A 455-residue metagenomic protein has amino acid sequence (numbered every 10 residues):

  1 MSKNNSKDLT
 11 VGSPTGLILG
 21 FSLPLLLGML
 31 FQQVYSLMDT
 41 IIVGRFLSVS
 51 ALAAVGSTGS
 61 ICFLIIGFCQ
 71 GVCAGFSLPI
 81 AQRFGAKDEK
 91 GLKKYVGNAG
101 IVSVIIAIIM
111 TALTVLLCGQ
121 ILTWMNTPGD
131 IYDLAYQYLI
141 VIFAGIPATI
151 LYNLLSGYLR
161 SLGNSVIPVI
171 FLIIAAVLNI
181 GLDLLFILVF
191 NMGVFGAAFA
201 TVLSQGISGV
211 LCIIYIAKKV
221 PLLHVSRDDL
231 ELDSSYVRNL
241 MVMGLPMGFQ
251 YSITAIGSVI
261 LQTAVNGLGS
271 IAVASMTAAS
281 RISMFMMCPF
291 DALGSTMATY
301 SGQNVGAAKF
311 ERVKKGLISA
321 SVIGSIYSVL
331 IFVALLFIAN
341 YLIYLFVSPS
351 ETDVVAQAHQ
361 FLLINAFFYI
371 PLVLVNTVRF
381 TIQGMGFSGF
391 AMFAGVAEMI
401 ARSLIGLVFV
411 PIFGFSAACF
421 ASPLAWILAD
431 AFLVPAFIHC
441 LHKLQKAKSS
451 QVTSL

Functional and structural regions predicted by a protein language model:
M1-S22, I80-G145, V189-L245, S301-F368 (+1 more regions): Short alpha-helical transmembrane segments in multi-pass integral membrane proteins
L9-F46, S60-G75, P79, V104-T111 (+4 more regions): N-terminal transmembrane alpha-helices
G20, V43-F63, G129-L134, V194-F195 (+5 more regions): Interfacial/gating helices of multi-pass transporter permease domains
G20-D39, V141, A175, S204-S208 (+3 more regions): Transmembrane helical elements of multi-pass membrane transporters/channels
L30, V34-A53, L122-G129, L185-M192 (+7 more regions): Helix-terminus/linker motif at the lipid-water interface of multi-pass membrane proteins
L52-A112, T149-P168, S275-A339, L372-G386 (+1 more regions): Small-residue-rich hydrophobic transmembrane alpha-helices
L64-G67, N179-D183, G209-I213, F285-C288 (+3 more regions): Hydrophobic transmembrane alpha-helices of multi-pass small-molecule transporters
C73, V141-R160, P168-A176, A197-C212 (+4 more regions): Short runs within selected transmembrane alpha-helices of multi-pass transporters and secretion channels
